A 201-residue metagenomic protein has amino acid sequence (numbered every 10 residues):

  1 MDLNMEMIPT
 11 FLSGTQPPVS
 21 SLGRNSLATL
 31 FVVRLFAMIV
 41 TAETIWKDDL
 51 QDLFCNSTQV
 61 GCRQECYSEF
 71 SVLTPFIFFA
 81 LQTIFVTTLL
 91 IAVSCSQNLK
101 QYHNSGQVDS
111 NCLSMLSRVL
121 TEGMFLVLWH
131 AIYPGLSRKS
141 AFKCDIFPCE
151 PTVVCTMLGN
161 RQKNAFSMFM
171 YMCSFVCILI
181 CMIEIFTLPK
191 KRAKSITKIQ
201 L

Functional and structural regions predicted by a protein language model:
D2-L27, F36, I45-F54, V60-L201: Membrane-proximal loop-to-helix boundary features in eukaryotic membrane proteins
